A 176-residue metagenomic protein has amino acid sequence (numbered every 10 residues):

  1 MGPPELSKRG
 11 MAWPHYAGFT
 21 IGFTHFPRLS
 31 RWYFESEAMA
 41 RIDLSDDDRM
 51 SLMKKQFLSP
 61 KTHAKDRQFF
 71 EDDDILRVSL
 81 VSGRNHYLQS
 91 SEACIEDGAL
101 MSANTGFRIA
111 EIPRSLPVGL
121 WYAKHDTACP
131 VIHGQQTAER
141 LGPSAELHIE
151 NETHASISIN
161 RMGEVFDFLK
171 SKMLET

Functional and structural regions predicted by a protein language model:
M1-K8: Active-site nucleophile loop of the alpha/beta-hydrolase fold
G10-R108: Alpha/beta-hydrolase
Q89, A93, I132, N160: Conserved active-site and cofactor/substrate-binding residues in soluble primary-metabolism enzymes
A110-S115, R140-G142: Short, conserved loop/helix-junction motifs that constitute active-site signature segments in enzyme catalytic cores
R114, G119-Y122, D126: Short beta-strand/loop motif that positions the catalytic acidic residue of the alpha/beta-hydrolase fold
Y122, C129, H154-A155: Histidine-centered active-site/metal-ligand motif
T127-H133: Conserved alpha/beta-hydrolase "acid-adjacent" motif
Q135-T176: Catalytic active-site module of serine/aspartate enzymes centered on a nucleophile-bearing elbow/loop
